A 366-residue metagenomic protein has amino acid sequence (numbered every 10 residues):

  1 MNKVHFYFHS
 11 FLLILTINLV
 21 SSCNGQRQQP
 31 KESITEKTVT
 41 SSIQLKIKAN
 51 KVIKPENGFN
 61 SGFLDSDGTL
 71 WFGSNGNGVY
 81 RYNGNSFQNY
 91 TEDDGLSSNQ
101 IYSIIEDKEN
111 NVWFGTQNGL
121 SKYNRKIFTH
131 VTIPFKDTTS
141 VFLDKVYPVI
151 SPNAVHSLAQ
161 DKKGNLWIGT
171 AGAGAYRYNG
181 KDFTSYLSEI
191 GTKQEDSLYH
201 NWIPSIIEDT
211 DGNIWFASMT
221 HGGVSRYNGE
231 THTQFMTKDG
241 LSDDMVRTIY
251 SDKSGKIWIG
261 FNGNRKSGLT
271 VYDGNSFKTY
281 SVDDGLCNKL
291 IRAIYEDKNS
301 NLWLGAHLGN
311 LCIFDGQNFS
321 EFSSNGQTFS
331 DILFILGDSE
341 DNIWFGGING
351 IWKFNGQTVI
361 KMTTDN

Functional and structural regions predicted by a protein language model:
N2-N366: Carboxylate-rich, polar loop motifs that coordinate divalent cations or form catalytic acidic clusters
